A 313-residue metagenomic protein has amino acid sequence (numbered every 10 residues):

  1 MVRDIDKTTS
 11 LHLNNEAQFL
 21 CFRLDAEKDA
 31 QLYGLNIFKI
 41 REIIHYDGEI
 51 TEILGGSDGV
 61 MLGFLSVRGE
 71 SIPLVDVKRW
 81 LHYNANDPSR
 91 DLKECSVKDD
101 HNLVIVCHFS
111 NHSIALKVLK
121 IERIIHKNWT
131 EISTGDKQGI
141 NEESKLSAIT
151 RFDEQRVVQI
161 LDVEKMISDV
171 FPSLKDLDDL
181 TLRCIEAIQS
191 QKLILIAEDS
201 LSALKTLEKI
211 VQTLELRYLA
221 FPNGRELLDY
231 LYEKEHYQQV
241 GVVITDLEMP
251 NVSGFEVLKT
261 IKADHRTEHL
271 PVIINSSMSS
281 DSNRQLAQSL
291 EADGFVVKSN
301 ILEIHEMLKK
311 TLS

Functional and structural regions predicted by a protein language model:
M1-G241, L247-E256, E268, S277-S313: An acidic, low-aromatic, low-complexity terminal/linker signal
D264: Acidic-histidine catalytic/liganding microenvironments
I273-N275: Hydrophobic/aromatic residues positioned on beta-strands within the core alpha/beta folds
